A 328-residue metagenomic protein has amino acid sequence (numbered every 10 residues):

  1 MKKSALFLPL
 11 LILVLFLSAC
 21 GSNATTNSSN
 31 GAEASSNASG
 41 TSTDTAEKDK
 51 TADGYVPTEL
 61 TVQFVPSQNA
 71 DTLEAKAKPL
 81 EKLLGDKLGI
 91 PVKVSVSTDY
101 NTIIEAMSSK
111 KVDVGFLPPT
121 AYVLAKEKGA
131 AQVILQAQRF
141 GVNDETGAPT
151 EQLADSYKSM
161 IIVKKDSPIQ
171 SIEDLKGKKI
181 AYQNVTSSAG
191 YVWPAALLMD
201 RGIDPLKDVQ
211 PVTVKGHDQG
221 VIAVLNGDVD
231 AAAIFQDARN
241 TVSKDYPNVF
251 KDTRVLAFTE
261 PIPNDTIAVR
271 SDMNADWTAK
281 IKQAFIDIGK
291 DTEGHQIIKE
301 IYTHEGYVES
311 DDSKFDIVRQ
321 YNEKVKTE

Functional and structural regions predicted by a protein language model:
L15-A19: C-terminal motif of bacterial Sec signal peptides marking the signal peptidase cleavage site
G21-A24: Bacterial signal peptide processing site
E47-F64, Q68-P79, G85, V269 (+1 more regions): An extracytoplasmic/periplasmic, membrane-proximal ligand-sensing/linker region
V65, A137-A148, Y157-K158, P247-Q283 (+2 more regions): Periplasmic-binding protein-like
V65-G85, S97, Q138, E151-V221: Bilobed "Venus flytrap"/periplasmic-binding protein-like clamshell domains and structurally analogous long
P91-T98, D113-F116, K207-G216, R254-A257: Short beta-strand-to-loop elements that line the ligand-binding cleft of bilobed periplasmic-binding protein-like
A106-S108, V112-E173: Acidic, polar ligand-binding/catalytic clefts
P119-A130, M199-D200, L225, D230-K251: A ligand-binding cleft/hinge motif common to bilobed small-molecule-binding domains
